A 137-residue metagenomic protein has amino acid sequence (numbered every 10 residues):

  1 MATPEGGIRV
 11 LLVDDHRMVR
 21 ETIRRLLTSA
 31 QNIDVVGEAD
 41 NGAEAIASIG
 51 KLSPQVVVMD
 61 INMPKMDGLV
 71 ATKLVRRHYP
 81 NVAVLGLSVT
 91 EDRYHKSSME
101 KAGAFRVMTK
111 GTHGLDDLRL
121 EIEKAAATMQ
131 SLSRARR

Functional and structural regions predicted by a protein language model:
M1-R9, D116-R137: Non-catalytic signal-transmission and effector/linker regions of two-component phosphorelay proteins
G6-V19, I23-L27: Conserved acidic segment of CheY-like receiver
N32-D40, S48: Short hydrophobic/Thr-rich beta-strand motif most characteristic of the beta2 strand and flanking loop of CheY-like
N41-E44, D67-V70: Acidic catalytic/metal-coordinating carboxylates
L52-V58: Active-site beta3 strand of CheY-like receiver
M63: Receiver (REC) domain active-site loop signature in two-component systems and cognate sites in sensor histidine kinases
V70, T90-K124: Alpha4 helix (beta4-alpha4-beta5 surface) of REC/receiver domains from two-component response regulators
